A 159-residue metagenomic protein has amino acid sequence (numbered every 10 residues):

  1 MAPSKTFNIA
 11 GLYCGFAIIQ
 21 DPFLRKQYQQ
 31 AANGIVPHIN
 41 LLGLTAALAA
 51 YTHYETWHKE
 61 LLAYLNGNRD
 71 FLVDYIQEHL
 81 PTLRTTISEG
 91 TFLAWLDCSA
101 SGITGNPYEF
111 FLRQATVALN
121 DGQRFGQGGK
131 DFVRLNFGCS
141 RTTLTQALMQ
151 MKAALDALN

Functional and structural regions predicted by a protein language model:
M1-N66, L155: Conserved core segment of the aminotransferase class I/II
P3-S4, T82-L83, G122-R124: Short, solvent-exposed loop/turn elements at beta->coil junctions and helix N-caps that rim active or binding pockets
I18, W95-D97, N136-G138: Short hydrophobic/aromatic beta-strand micro-patches that form the beta-sheet surface supporting nucleotide- or nucleic
P22, A100-S101, S140-T142: Helix N-cap motif at beta-to-alpha junctions
L48, Y64-V73, T85-C98, G129: Conserved glycine-rich beta-strand-loop-beta hairpin in the small C-terminal domain of fold type I
I76-T85, N159: Surface-exposed helix-capping loop/turn segments at secondary-structure junctions
F110-L119, F125-N159: PLP-dependent enzyme catalytic core of the Aspartate aminotransferase-like
